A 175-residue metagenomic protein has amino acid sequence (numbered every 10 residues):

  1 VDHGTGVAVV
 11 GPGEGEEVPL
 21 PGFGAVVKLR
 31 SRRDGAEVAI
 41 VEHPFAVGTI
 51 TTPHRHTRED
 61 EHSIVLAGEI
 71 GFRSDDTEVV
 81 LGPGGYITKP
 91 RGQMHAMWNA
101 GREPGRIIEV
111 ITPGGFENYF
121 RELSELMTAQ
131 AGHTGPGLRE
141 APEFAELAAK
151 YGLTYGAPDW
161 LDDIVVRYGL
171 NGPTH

Functional and structural regions predicted by a protein language model:
G4, V110-P113, E117-T134: A hydrophobic/aromatic-rich effector-binding and dimerization subdomain of bacterial HTH-type transcriptional regulators
V9-G11, R33, H62, D76-M94: Short acidic-glycine-tyrosine-enriched beta hairpin
E14-P53, E59-D60: A short glycine-rich, His/Asp/Glu-containing loop-to-beta-strand
I40-A46, R55-S74, V110-P113: Short, conserved beta-strand element in jelly-roll/cupin
A46-G48, P83-G84, G92, R102: Tight coil/turn sites that cap or link beta-strands
T49, T57, E69-I70, E78 (+3 more regions): Hydrophobic small-molecule pocket/channel-lining residues, especially in calycin-type beta-barrels
R91-E117: Ligand-binding loop in jelly-roll beta-barrel domains
L126-H175: Acidic/histidine-enriched, glycine/proline-rich intrinsically disordered or flexible terminal extensions
